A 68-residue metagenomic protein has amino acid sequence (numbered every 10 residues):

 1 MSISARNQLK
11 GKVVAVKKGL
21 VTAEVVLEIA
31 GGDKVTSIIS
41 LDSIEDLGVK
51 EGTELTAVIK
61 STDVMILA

Functional and structural regions predicted by a protein language model:
M1-A68: Non-catalytic connector elements of ABC transporters
